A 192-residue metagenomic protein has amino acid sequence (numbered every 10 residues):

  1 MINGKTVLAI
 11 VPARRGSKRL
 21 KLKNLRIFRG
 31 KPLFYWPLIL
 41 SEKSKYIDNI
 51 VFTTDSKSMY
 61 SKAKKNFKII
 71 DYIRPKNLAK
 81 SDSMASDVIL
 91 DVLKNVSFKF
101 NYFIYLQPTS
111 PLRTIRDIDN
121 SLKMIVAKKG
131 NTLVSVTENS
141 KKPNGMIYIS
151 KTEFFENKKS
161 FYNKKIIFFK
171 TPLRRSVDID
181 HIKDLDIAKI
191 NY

Functional and structural regions predicted by a protein language model:
M1-K21: N-terminal nucleotide-binding beta1-loop-alpha1 segment
V7-L8, D48, I69, N101 (+1 more regions): Conserved acidic residues
L20-K43: Short, well-formed alpha-helical segments that are part of the catalytic scaffolds of diverse glycosyltransferases
R26-I27, F52, Y105: Conserved SAM-binding loop
P37-K99: Conserved N-terminal catalytic core of the sugar/cofactor nucleotidyltransferase
S81-D91, F98, Y102, Q107-V177 (+1 more regions): Conserved core of the sugar-phosphate nucleotidyltransferase
D178-Y192: Short, basic/aromatic-enriched C-terminal tail that caps enzymatic domains
